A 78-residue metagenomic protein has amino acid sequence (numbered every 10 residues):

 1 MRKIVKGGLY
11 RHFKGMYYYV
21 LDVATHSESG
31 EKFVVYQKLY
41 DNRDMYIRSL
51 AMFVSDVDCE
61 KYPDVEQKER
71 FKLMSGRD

Functional and structural regions predicted by a protein language model:
M1-D78: Mixed-charge, low-complexity intrinsically disordered regions
